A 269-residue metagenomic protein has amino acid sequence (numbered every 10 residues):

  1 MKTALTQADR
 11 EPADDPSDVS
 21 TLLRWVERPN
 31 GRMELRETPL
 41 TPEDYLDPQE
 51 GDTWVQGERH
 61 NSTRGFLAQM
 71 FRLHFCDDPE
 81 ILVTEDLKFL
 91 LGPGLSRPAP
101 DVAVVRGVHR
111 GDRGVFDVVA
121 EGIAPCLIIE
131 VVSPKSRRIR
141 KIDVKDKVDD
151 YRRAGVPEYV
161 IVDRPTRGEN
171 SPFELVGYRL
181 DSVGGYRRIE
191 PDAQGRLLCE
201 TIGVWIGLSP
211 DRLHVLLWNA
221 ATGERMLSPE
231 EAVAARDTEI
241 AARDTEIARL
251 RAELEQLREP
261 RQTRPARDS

Functional and structural regions predicted by a protein language model:
K2-Q56, M70, L87-P100, V105-A154 (+1 more regions): C-terminal interaction segment
Q56, H60, R64: Nuclease catalytic cores
D77-L90: A short acidic/basic microdomain associated with nuclease active sites
P157: Short acidic/polar active-site loop segments enriched in Thr and Asp
